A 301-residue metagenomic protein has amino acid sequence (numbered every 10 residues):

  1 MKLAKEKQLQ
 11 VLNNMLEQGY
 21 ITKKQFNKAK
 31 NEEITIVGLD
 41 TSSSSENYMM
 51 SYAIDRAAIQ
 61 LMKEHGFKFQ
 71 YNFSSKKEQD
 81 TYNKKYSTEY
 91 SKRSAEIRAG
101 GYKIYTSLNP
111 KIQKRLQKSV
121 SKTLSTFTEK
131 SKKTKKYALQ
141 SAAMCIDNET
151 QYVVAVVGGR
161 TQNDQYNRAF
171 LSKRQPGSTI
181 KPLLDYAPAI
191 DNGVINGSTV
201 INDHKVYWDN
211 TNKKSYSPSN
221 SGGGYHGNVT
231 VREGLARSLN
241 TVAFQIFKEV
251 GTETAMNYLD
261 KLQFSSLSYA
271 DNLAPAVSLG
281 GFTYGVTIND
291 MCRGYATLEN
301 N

Functional and structural regions predicted by a protein language model:
M1, I97-Y102, Q165-L171, Y216-P218 (+3 more regions): Flexible glycine/proline-enriched surface loops and loop-helix/loop-strand junctions
M1-S107, K114, S265, A276-G280: Non-catalytic, structured segments within soluble enzyme domains
Q10, M15, L116, Q151 (+3 more regions): Active-site SXXK
Y20-A29, I104, S125-Q140, S198-T199 (+1 more regions): Surface-exposed patches in mature extracellular/periplasmic domains of secreted proteins
S42-S45, I195-A255, N300: Conserved catalytic neighborhood of penicillin-recognizing serine enzymes
N109-D147, R232-L235, K248: Beta-lactamase-like hydrolase cores
K133-Q162, L262: A short, well-structured edge-of-sheet supersecondary motif
S215-S219, G251-R293: Mid-domain, small-residue-enriched loop/turn segments at the edges of structured enzyme/sensor domains
